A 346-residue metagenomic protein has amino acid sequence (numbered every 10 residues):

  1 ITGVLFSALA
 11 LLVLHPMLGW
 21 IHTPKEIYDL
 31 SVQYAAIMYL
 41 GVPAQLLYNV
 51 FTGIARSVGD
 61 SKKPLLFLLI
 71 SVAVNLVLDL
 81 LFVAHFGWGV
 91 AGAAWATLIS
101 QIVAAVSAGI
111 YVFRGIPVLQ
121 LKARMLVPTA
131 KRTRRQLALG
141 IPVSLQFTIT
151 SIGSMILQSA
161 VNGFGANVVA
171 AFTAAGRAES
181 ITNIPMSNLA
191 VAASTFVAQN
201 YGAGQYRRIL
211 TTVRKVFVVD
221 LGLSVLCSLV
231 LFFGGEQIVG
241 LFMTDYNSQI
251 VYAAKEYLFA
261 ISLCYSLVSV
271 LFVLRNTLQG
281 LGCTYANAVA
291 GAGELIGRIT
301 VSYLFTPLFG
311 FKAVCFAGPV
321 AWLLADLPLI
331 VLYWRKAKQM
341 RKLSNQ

Functional and structural regions predicted by a protein language model:
I1-A8, Q45-P64, A171-L229, F233-G235 (+1 more regions): Small-residue-rich hydrophobic transmembrane alpha-helices
I1-G41, H85-I141, V197-C264, F305-Q346: Short alpha-helical transmembrane segments in multi-pass integral membrane proteins
L5, L9, Y39, P43-A44 (+11 more regions): Residue-level hotspots within pore-lining transmembrane alpha-helices of multi-pass secondary transporters
A8, P16, V50-I54, L76-L81 (+6 more regions): Alpha-helical transmembrane segments of multipass membrane proteins
M17, L78, I152-G165, A193 (+2 more regions): Hydrophobic/aromatic end-of-helix segments at the C-terminal termini of transmembrane alpha-helices
I37, Y48, S71, S100-A104 (+3 more regions): Transmembrane helical elements of multi-pass membrane transporters/channels
I37-R56, F67-V72, A93-A108, S187-A190 (+3 more regions): Short runs within selected transmembrane alpha-helices of multi-pass transporters and secretion channels
